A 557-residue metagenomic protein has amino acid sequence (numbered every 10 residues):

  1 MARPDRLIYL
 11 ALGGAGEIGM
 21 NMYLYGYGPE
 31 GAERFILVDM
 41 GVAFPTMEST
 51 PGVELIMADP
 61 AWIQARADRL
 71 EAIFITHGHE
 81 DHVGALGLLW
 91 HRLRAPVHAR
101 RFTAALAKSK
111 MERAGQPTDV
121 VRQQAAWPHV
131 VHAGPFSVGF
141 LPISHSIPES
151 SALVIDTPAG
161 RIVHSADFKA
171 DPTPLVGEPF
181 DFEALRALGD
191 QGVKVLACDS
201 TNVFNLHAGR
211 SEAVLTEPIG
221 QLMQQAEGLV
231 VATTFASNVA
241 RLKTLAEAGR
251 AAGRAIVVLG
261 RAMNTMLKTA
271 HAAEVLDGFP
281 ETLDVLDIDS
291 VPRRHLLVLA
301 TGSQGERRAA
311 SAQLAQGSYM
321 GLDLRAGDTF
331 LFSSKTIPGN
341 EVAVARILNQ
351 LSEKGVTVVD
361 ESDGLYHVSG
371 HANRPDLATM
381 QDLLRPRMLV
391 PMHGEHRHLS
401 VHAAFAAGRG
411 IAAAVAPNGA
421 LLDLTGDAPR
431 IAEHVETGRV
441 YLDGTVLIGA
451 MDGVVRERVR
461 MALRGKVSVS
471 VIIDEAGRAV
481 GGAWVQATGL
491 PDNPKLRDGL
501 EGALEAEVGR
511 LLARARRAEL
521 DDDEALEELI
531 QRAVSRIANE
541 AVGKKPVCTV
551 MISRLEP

Functional and structural regions predicted by a protein language model:
M1-F74, H79-V291, A309-D323, V342-R346: His/Asp/Glu-rich metal-coordinating catalytic cores of metallo-dependent phosphodiesterases/hydrolases acting on
A15, E33, L37, A43-M47 (+9 more regions): A glycine- and charged-residue-rich anion-binding loop/surface
G28, D156, I472-D474, R554: Solvent-exposed residues in well-ordered beta-strands and their adjoining turns, especially edge/terminal strands
M111, A406, A538: Conserved hydrophobic residues forming the short capping helix/wall of the S-adenosyl-L-methionine
P135, S150-A152, R464-S468, C548-V550: Broad gene-expression machinery/nucleic-acid interaction feature
S146, T201, K335, G394 (+1 more regions): Flexible loop residues that form catalytic and substrate-binding hotspots at small-molecule/glycan-binding clefts
F204-S362, Y366-L500, E505-E519, E527-E528 (+1 more regions): Hard-cation-handling environments
E519-E556: C-terminal tails and terminal domains of large nucleic-acid-associated and other macromolecular-machine proteins
